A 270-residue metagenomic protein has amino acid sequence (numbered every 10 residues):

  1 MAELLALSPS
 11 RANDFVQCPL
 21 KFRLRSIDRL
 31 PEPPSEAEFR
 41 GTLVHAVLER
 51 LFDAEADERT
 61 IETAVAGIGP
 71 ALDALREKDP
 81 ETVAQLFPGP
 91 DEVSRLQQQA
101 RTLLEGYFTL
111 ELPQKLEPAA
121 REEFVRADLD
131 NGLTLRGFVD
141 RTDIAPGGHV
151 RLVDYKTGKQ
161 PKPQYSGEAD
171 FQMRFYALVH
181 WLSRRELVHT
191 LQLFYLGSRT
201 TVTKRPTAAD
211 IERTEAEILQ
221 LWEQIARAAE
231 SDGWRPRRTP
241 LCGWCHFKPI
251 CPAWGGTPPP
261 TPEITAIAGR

Functional and structural regions predicted by a protein language model:
M1-E38, I267-R270: C-terminal, charged and often intrinsically disordered regions of DNA end-processing helicases and nucleases
M1-L20, V125, V139, H149-V150 (+2 more regions): Anion-coordinating catalytic cores for phosphoryl-, nucleotidyl-, and glycosidic chemistry
A6, G147, V179-R270: Metal-dependent nuclease catalytic regions and adjoining charged, substrate-binding loops involved in nucleic-acid end
D28-A37, A54-R59, K162-P163, D232-G233: Short, polar/flexible loop-turn hinges at active-site or ligand-entry regions and domain interfaces
E36, R40, V44, L96 (+3 more regions): Hydrophobic (often cysteine-bearing) scaffold residues that line and stabilize catalytic clefts of nucleotide/cofactor
L43-A54, Q224-A228: Solvent-exposed, amphipathic alpha-helical segments
V47-R121, D128: A non-catalytic, helix-rich entry segment at domain boundaries
P118-A119, E123-I218: Mg2+/Mn2+-dependent nuclease catalytic core
